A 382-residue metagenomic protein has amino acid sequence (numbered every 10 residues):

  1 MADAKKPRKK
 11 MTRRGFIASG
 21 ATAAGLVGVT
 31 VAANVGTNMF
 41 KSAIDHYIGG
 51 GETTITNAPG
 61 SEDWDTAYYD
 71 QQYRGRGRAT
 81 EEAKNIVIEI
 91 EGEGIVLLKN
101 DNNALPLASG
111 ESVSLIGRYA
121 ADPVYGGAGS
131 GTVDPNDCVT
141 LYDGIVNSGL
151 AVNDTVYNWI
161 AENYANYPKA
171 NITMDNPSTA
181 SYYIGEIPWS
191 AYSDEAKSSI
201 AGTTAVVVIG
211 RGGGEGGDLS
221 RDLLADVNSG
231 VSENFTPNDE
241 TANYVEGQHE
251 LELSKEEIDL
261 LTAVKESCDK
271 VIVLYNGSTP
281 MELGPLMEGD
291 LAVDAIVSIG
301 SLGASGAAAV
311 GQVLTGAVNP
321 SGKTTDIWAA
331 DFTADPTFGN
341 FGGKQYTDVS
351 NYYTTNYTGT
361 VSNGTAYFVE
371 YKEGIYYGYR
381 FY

Functional and structural regions predicted by a protein language model:
M1-Y382: C-terminal non-catalytic regions of proteins with extracellular/luminal or membrane-system context
